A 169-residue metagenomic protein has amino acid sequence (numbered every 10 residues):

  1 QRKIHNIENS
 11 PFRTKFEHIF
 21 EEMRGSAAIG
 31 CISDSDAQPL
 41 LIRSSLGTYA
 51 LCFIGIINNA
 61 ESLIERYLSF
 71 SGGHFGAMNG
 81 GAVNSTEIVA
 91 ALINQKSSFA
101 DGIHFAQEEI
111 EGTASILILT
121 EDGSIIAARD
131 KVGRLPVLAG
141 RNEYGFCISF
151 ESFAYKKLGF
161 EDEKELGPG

Functional and structural regions predicted by a protein language model:
Q1-P168: Conserved short alpha-helical segments that host acidic/polar catalytic motifs at enzyme active sites
